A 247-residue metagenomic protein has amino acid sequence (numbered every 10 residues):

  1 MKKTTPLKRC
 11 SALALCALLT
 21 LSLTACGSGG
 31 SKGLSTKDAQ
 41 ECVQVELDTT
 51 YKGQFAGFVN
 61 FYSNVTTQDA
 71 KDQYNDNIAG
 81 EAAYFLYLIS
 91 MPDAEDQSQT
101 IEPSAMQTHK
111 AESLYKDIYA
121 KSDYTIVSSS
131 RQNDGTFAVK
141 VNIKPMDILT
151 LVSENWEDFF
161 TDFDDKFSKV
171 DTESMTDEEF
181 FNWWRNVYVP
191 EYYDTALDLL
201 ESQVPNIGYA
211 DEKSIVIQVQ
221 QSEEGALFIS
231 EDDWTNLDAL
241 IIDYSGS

Functional and structural regions predicted by a protein language model:
K2-A14: Bacterial N-terminal signal peptides that target proteins for export
L21-A25: C-terminal motif of bacterial Sec signal peptides marking the signal peptidase cleavage site
G30-M106, K110, L114: Core segments of small alpha/beta cavity-forming domains
F55-N75, K144-M175: Internal, charge-rich low-complexity segments
K71, A82, W156, D177-F181 (+1 more regions): Short amphipathic alpha-helical segments that mediate assembly, nucleic-acid/protein binding, or membrane association
I89-K169, N182-Y193: Surface-exposed, charged secondary-structure patches
T150, F159-W184, Q203-S247: Short beta-strand edge/turn micro-motifs at domain boundaries
Y192-N206: Acidic, glycine-rich flexible loop segments
